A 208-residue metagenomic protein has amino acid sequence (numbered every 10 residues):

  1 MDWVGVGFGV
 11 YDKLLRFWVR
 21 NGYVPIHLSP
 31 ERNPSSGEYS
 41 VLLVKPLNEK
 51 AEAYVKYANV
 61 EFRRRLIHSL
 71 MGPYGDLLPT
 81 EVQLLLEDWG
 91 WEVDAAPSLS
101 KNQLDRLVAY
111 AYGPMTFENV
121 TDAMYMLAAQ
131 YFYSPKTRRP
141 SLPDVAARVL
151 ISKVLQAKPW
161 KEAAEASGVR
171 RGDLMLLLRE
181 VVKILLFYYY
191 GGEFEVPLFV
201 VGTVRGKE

Functional and structural regions predicted by a protein language model:
M1-E208: Terminal substrate-recognition subdomain of acyl/acetyltransferases
